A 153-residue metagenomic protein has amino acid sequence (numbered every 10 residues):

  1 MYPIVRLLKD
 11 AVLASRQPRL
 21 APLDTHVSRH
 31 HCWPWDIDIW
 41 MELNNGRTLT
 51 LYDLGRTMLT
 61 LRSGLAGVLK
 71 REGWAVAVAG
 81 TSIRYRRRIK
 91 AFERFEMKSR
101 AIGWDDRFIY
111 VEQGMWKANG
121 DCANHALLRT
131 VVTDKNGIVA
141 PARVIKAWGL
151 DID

Functional and structural regions predicted by a protein language model:
M1-A77, D134-D153: Hot-dog-fold acyl-thioester-processing enzymes
M1-R16, I89-E96, R100-D153: HotDog/MaoC-like acyl-thioester-processing domains
D36-D38, N44, R86, K90 (+1 more regions): Generic, ordered loop/turn and secondary-structure boundary motif
L59-G103, H125-T130: Hydrophobic beta-strand-centered segment that forms part of the acyl-chain substrate-binding groove
